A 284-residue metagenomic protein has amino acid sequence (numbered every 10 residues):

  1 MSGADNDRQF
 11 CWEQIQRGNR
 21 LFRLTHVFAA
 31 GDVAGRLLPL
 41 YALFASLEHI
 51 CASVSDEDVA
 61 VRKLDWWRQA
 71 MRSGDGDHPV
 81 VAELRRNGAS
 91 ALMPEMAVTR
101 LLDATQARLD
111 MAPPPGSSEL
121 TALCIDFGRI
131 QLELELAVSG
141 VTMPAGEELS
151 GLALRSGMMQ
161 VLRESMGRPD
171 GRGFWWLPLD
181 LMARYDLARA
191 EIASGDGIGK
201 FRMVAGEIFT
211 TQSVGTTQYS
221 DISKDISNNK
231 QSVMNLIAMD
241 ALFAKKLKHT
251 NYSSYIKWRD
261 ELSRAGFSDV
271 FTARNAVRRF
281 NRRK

Functional and structural regions predicted by a protein language model:
M1-R85, L101, C124-E133, A145-M158 (+2 more regions): Catalytic cores of Mg2+-dependent Asp-rich isoprenoid enzymes
C51-D56, D110-S117, S139-G140, K224: Short, flexible helix-adjacent loops and helix caps
N87-L134, V138: Hydrophobic alpha-helical segments and helix pairs
E95, M143-G146: Short, surface-exposed acidic
